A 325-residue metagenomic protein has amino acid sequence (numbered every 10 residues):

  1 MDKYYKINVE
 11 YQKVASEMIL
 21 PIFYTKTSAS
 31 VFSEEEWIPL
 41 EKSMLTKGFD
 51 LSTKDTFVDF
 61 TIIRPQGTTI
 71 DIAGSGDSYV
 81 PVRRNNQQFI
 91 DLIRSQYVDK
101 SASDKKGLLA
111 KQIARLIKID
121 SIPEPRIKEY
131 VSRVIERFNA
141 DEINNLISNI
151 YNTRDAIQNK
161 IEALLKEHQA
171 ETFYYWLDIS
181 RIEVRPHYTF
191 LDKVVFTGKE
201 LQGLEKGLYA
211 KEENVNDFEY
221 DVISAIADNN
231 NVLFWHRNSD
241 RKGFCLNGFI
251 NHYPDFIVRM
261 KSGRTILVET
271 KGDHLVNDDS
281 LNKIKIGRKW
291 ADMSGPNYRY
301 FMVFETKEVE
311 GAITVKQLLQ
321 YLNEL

Functional and structural regions predicted by a protein language model:
M1-N251, V258-I266, L275, D279-K285 (+1 more regions): Catalytic cores and motor modules of nucleic-acid processing enzymes
G272: Catalytic core segments in nucleotide and nucleic-acid processing enzymes
